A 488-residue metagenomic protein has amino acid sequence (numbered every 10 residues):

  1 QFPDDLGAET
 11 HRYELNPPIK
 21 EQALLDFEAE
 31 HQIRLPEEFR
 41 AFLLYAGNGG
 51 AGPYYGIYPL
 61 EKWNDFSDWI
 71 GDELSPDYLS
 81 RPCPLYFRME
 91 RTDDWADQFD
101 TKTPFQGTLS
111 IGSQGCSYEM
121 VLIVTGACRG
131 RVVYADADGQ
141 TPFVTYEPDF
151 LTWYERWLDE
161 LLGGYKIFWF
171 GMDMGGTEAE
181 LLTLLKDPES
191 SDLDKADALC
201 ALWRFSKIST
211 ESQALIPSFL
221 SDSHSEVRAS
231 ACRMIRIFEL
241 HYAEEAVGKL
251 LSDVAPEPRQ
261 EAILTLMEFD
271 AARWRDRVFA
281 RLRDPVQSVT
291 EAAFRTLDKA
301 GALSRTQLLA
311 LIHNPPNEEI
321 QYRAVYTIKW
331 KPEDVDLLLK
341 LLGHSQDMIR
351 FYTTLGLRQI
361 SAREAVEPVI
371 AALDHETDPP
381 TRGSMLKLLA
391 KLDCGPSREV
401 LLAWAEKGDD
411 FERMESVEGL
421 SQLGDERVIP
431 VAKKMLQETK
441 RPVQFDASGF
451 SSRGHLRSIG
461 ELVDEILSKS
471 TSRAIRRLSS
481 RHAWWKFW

Functional and structural regions predicted by a protein language model:
Q1-S113, E257, F269, S288 (+7 more regions): A surface-exposed partner-binding patch
L25-E28, F39-L44, N64, I370 (+4 more regions): Non-transmembrane alpha-helical segments in soluble domains of secreted/periplasmic/extracellular proteins
P84-D187, A280, P285-S288, A310: Long, contiguous interaction/recruitment modules in multidomain scaffold/adaptor proteins
W169-G171, K195-K207, R228-L240, K249 (+11 more regions): Structural detector for internal amphipathic alpha-helices that build alpha-solenoid repeat scaffolds
G175-K186, I208-S221, L240-S252, A271-R283 (+7 more regions): Amphipathic alpha-helical scaffolding segments comprising HEAT/armadillo-like alpha-solenoid repeats
E189-S191, S223-H224, V254-P256, P285-V286 (+6 more regions): Short inter-helical turns and helix N-cap capping residues of alpha-solenoid HEAT/ARM repeat scaffolds
D192-K195, T210-S212: Intrinsically disordered, low-complexity terminal/linker regions enriched in Pro/Ser/Gly and acidic residues
M435-F445: Short regulatory "switch" loops immediately downstream of catalytic or recognition motifs within protein catalytic
